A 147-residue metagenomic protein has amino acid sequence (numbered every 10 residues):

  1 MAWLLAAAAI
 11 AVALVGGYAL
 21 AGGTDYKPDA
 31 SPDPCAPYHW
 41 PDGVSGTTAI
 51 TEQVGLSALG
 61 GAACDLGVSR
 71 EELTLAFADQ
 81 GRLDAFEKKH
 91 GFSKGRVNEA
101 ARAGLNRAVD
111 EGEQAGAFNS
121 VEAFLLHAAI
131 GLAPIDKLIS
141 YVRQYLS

Functional and structural regions predicted by a protein language model:
M1, A49, D79, A115-S120: General structural signal for secondary-structure boundaries
A2-A21: Hydrophobic membrane-insertion alpha-helices, especially the h-region of bacterial N-terminal signal peptides
L4-L5, T51, G104: Generic detector of short alpha-helix boundary/capping microenvironments and adjacent low-complexity segments
L20-T24, A49: Short, intrinsically disordered, charge-biased short linear motifs at domain edges
G23-D42: Ser/Thr/Pro/Gly-rich low-complexity linker/stalk segments immediately outside membranes or between
D33-H39, T48-I50, G112-A117: Short amphipathic alpha-helical segments, especially helix-boundary/capping motifs
V44-K94: Extracytoplasmic/periplasmic/luminal assembly and interaction segments in envelope/secretory/respiratory proteins
L83-S147: Compact alpha-helical subdomains of small soluble proteins
